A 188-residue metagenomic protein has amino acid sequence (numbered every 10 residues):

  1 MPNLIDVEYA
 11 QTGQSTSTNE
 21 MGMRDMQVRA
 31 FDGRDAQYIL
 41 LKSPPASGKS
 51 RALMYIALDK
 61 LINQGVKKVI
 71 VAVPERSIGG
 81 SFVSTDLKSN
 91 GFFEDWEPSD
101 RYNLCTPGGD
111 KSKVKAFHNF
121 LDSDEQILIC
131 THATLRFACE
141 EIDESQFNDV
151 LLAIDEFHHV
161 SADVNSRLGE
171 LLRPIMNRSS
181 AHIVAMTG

Functional and structural regions predicted by a protein language model:
P2-K42: Conserved pre-motif I regulatory segment
D35-L41, V66-K68, E125-Q126: Pre-Walker A (Motif I) flank of P-loop NTPase domains
A36-A57: Walker A/P-loop
L41, L128-C130, L152: Hydrophobic positions in the central parallel beta-sheet of the AAA+
A46, P74, H158, G188: Conserved H-loop
S50-Y55, K60-L61, G65-D95, A133-T134: Conserved Walker A/P-loop ATP-binding site and its immediately adjacent core in helicase/helicase-like ATPase domains
N90-C139: Inter-Walker segment of RecA-like/P-loop motor cores
H132-T134, D143-A185: SF2 helicase catalytic motif II
